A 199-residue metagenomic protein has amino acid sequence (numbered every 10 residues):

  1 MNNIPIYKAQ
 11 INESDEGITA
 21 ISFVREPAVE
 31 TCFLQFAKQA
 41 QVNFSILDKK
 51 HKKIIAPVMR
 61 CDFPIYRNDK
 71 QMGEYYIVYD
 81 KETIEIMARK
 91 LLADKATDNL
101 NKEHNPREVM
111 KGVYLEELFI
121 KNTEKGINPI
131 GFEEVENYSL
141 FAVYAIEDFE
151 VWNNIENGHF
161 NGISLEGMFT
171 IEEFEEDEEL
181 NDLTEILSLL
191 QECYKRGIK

Functional and structural regions predicted by a protein language model:
M1-K199: Signature of dsDNA virion morphogenesis modules
